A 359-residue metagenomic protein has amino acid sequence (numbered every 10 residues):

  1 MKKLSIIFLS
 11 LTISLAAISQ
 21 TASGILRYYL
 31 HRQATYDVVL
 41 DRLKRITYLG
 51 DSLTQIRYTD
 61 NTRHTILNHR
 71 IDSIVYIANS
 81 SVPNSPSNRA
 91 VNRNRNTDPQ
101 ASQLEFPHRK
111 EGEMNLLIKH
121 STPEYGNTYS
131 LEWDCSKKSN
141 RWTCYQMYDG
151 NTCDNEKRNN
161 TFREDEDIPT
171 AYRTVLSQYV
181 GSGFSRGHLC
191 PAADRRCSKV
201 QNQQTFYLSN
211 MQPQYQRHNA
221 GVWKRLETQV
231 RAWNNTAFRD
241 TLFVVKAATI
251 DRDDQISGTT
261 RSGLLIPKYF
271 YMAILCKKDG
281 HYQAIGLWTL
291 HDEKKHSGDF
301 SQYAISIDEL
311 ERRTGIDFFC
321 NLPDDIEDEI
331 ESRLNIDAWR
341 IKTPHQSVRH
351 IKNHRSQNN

Functional and structural regions predicted by a protein language model:
M1-G24: Bacterial Sec-dependent N-terminal signal peptides
T21-V38: Short N-terminal segments immediately surrounding and downstream of signal-peptide cleavage
Y29-H31, D41-N359: Domain-level detector for secreted/extracellular nuclease and nuclease-toxin modules, and for the ENPP-like C-terminal
